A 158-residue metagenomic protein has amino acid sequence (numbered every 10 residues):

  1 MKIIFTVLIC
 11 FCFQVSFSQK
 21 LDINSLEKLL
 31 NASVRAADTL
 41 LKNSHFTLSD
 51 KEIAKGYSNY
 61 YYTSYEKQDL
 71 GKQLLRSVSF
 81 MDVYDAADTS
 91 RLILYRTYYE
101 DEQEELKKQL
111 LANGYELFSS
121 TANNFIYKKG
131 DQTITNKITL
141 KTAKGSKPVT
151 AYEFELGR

Functional and structural regions predicted by a protein language model:
M1-D22: Bacterial Sec-dependent N-terminal signal peptides
Q19-M81: N-terminal leader/targeting segments
A54-S58, Y84, F154-R158: Exposed acidic/polar residues on beta-strands and adjacent loops within beta-sheet cores, strongest in beta-propeller
Y60-K67, Y95-R96, N124-K129, T150-L156: Generic recognition of long tandem-repeat/solenoid scaffolds
Q73-F125: Long, charged/polar, surface-exposed segments that mediate recognition or autoinhibition
K128-R158: Glycine-rich, aromatic-bearing surface loops/beta-hairpins
